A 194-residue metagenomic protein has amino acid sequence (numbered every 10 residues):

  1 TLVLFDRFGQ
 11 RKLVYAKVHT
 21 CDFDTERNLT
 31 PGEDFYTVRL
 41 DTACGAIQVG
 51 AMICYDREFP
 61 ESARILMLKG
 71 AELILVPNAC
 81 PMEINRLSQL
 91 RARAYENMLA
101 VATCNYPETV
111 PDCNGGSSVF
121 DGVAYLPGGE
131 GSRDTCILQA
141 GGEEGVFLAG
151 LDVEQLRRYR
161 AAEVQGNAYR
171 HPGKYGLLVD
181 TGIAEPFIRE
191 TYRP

Functional and structural regions predicted by a protein language model:
T1-K69, N78, M82-A92, C113: Active-site catalytic loop in hydrolytic enzyme cores
L2-L4, L13, L29, L40 (+10 more regions): Generic detector of leucine side chains in alpha-helical contexts
V18, N78, N97, E163-G166: Alpha-helix boundary/capping residues
R57-F147: CN hydrolase (nitrilase-like) catalytic-core segments centered on the catalytic cysteine and neighboring Lys/Glu
P107-P194: C-terminal beta-strand edge segments of enzyme domains
